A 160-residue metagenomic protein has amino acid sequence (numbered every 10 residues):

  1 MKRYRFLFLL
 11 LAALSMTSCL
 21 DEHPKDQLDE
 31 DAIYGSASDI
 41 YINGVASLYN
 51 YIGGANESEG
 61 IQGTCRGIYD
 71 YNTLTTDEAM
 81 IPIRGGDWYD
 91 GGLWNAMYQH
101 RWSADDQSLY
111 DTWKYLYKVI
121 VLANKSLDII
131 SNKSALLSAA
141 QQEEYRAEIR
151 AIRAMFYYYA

Functional and structural regions predicted by a protein language model:
M1-D29: Bacterial Sec-dependent N-terminal signal peptides
K2, G63, I81, A147-R150: Short alpha-helical segments used as structural interaction elements across diverse proteins
Y4-L7, S36-D39, R146: Residues at the start of alpha-helices and the adjacent loop-to-helix junctions
L9-A12, T73, A160: Enrichment for repetitive, rod-forming helical segments
S18-T76: Acidic, glycine-rich segments characteristic of secretory precursors and extracytoplasmic regions
I42, N50, G86-A160: Conserved, well-structured interaction surfaces
G53-G60, D77-G86, F156-A160: Secretory-pathway/luminal and periplasmic proteins that interact with or process carbohydrate-rich
I68-W88, A96-H100: Short recognition helix of helix-turn-helix/winged-helix DNA-binding domains
